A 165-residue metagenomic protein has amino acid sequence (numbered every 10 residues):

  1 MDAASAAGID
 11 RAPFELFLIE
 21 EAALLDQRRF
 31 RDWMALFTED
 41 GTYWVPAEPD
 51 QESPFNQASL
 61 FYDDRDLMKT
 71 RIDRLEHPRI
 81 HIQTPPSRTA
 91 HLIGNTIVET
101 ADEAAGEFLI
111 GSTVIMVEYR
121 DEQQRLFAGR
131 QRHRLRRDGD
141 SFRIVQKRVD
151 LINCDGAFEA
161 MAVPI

Functional and structural regions predicted by a protein language model:
M1-E39: Short, low-complexity N-terminal intrinsically disordered segments enriched in polar/charged residues
A6-I9, N56, Q123: Conserved aromatic-histidine-acidic binding/catalytic patches
A12-L16, S59, D66, L126: A generic "alpha-helical surface" signal
E20, R65-R79, I115-R132: Hydrophobic transmembrane alpha-helix bundles
L25, A35, G41-T42, A58-L60 (+3 more regions): General N-terminal targeting signals
E39-I110: A solvent-exposed, acidic/Ser-Thr-rich amphipathic alpha-helical stretch
A90, I97-I165: A beta-strand edge to alpha-helix "cap/lid" segment located at domain peripheries
